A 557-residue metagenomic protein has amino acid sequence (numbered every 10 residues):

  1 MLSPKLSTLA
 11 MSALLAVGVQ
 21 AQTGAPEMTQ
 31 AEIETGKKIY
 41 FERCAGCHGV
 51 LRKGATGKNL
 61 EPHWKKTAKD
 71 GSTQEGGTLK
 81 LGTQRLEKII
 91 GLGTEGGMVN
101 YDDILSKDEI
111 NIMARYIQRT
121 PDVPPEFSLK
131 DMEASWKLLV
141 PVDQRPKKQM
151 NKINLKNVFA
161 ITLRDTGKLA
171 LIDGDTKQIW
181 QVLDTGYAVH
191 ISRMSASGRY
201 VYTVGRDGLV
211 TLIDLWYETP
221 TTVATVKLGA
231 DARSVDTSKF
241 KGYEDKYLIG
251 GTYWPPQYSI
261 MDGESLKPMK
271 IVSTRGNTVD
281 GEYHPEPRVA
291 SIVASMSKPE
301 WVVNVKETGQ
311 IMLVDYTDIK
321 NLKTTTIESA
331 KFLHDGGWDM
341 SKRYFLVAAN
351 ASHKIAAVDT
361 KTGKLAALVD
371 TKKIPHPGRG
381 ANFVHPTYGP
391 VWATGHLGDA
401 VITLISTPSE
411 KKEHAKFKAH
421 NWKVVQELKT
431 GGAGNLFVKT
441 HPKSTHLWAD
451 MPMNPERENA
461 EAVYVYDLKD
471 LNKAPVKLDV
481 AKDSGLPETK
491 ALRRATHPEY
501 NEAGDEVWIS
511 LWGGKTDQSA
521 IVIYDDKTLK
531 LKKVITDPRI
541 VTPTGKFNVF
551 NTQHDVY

Functional and structural regions predicted by a protein language model:
M1-A21: Gram-negative bacterial Sec-dependent N-terminal signal peptides
A21-E27, A31, V50, Q84-E87 (+2 more regions): Predominantly soluble domains enriched in secretory-pathway, periplasmic, or organellar proteins
P26-K37, K53-G91: Gly/Gly-Pro-rich "capping" loops immediately C-terminal to redox-active cysteine motifs in periplasmic/lumenal
F41: Residues immediately within or flanking Cys/His clusters that coordinate Zn2+ in small zinc-binding modules
G46: Short, cysteine/histidine-rich loop/knuckle motifs that typically chelate Zn2+
G54-W64, K88-T120: Axial heme c-ligation environment in periplasmic c-type cytochrome domains
A55, K69-D70, V99, K168-L171: Short, solvent-exposed loop/turn elements at domain surfaces
T67, E95-G97, R275-N277: A short, flexible beta-alpha/helix-coil linker loop
